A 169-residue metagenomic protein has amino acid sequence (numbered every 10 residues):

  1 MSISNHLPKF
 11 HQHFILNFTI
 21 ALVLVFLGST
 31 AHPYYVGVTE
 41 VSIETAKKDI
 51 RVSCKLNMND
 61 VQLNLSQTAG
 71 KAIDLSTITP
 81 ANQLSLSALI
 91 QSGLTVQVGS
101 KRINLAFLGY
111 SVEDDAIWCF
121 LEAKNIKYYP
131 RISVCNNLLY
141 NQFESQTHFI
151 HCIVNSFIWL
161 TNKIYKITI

Functional and structural regions predicted by a protein language model:
M1-Q12: N-terminal secretory signal peptides that target proteins for export/translocation
S2, S29-T30: Polybasic/polar functional segments that serve as interface/processing modules
H13-L27: Bacterial N-terminal signal peptides
A31-I169: N-terminal soluble domains immediately following signal/targeting peptides that reside in extracytoplasmic
